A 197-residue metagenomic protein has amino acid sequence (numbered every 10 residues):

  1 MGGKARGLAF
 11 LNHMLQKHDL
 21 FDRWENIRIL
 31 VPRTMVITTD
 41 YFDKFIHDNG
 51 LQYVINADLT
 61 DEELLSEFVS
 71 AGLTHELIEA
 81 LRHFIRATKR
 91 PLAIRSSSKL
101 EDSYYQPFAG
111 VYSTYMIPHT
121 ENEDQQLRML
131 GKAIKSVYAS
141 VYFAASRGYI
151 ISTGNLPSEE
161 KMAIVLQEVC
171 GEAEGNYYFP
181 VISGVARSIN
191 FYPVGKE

Functional and structural regions predicted by a protein language model:
M1-H75: A conserved helix-loop-beta module that forms one wall/lid of the active-site cleft in ATP-utilizing catalytic domains
M1-R23, G72-E197: Conserved mixed alpha/beta core segments that line enzyme active sites in large multi-domain catalysts
